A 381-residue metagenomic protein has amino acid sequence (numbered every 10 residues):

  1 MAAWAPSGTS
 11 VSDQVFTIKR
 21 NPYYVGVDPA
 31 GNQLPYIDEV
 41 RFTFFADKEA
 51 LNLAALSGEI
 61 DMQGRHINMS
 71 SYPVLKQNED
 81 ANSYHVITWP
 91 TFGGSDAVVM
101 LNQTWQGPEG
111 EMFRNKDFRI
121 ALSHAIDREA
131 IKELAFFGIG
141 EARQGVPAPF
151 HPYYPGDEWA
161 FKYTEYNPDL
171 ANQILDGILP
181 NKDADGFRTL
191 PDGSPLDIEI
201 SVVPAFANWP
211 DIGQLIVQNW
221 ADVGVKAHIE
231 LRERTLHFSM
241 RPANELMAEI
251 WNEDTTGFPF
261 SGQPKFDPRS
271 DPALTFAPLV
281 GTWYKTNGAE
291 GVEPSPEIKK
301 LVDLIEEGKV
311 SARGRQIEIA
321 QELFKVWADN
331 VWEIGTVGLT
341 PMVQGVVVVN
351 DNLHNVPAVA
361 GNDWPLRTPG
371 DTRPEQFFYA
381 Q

Functional and structural regions predicted by a protein language model:
A2-S7, Q14-I18, I37-T43, P195-P204 (+1 more regions): Short, well-ordered beta-strand elements
P6-S10, Q14-F16, R20, F92-A97 (+5 more regions): Detector for C-terminal structural segments
S7-K19, Y23, R41-P108, E129 (+3 more regions): Extracellular/periplasmic solute-recognition and catalytic clefts
Q33-D38, K116, E165-E199: Immediate post-signal peptide segment of exported/extracytoplasmic ligand-binding proteins
E49-Q63, P73, Q77-N78, Q214-V223 (+1 more regions): Short helices/loops that flank or line small-molecule/ion binding pockets
M62-R65, P180-D185, A221-L236: Short, well-structured beta-strand/strand-turn elements
V99-W105, P155-E158, S194-V203: Short, hydrophobic beta-strand segments
W105-F118: Short helix-loop capping/hinge motifs at secondary-structure junctions, enriched in acidic/polar residues
